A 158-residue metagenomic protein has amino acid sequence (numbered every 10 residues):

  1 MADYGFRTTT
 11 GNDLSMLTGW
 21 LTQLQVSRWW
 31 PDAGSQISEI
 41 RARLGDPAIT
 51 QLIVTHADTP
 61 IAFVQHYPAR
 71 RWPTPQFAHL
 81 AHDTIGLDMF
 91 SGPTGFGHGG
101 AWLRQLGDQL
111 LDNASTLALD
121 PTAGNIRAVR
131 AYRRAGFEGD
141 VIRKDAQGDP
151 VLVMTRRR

Functional and structural regions predicted by a protein language model:
M1-N12: Conserved N-terminal entry element of GNAT/NAT acetyltransferase domains
G11-T18, I37, R41, G45 (+1 more regions): An amphipathic alpha-helix signature
G19-A33: Helix-loop element at the rim of GNAT/NAT acetyltransferase active sites that forms part of the acceptor-substrate
R41-F96, Q109: Acetyl-CoA-dependent GNAT
I49, A114-T116: Short, high-confidence coil segments that cap the C-terminus of an alpha-helix and link into the following beta-strand
F96-L111, R130-R134: Conserved acetyl-CoA-binding loop-helix of GNAT-fold acetyltransferases
A118-V129, D145-P150, R156-R158: Conserved beta-strand-loop-alpha-helix junction that forms the acyl-donor binding cleft
R133-R143: Conserved acetyl-CoA-binding loop of GNAT-fold acetyltransferases
